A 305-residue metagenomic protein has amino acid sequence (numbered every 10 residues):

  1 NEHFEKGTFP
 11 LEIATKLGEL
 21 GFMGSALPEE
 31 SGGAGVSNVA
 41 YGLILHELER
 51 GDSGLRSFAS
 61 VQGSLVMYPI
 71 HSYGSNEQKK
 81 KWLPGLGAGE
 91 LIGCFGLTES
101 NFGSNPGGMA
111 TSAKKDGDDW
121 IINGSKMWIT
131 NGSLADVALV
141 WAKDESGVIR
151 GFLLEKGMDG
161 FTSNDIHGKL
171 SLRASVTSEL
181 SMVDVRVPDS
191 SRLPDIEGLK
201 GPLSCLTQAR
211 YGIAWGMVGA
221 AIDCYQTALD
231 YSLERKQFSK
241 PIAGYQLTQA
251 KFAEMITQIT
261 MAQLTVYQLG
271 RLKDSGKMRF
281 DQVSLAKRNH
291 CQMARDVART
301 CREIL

Functional and structural regions predicted by a protein language model:
N1-V61, Y73-Q78, G85-E90, N105-P106 (+3 more regions): Alpha-helical interface subdomain recognition
V36-S37, N105-G107, N131-A135, R173-S175 (+1 more regions): Short glycine/proline-enriched turns and hinge-like loops at secondary-structure junctions
S64-S72: Helix-loop "lid/cap" segments that line or gate small-molecule binding pockets
L86, N101-S104, W128-N131, K143 (+1 more regions): Short Gly/Pro-enriched turn/cap motifs at secondary-structure boundaries
G89-L97: A short, Trp-centered hydrophobic/proline-enriched beta-strand micro-motif
G108, G157-R186: Flexible, small-/acidic-enriched active-site or ligand-binding loops
N123-S163: A short core secondary-structure module
S178-S204: A short, charged helix-loop
